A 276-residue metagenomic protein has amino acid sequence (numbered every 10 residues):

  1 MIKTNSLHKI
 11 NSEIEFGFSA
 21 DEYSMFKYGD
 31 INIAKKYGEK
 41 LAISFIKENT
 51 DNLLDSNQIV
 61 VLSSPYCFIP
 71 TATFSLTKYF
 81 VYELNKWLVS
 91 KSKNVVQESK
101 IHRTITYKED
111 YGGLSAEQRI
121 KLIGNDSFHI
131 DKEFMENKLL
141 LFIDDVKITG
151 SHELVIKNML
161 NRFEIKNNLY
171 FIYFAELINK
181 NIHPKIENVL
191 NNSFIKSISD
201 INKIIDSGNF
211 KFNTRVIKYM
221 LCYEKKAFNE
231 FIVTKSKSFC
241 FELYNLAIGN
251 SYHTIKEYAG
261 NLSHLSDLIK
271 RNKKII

Functional and structural regions predicted by a protein language model:
M1-T71, Y107-S127, D131, S199-I276: Active-site-facing substrate-recognition patch
T4-L7, N11, E98, K166-F174 (+5 more regions): Intrinsically disordered, low-complexity regions
G17-F18, N94-S99: Short low-complexity stretches enriched in small and charged residues
S44, E48, Y79-W87, M159-F163: Active-site catalytic microenvironments for nucleophilic, acid-base chemistry
L53-V96: Low-complexity, highly charged intrinsically disordered N-terminal segments that act as targeting/localization
H102-G208: PRPP/pyrophosphate-binding module of the type I phosphoribosyltransferase fold
